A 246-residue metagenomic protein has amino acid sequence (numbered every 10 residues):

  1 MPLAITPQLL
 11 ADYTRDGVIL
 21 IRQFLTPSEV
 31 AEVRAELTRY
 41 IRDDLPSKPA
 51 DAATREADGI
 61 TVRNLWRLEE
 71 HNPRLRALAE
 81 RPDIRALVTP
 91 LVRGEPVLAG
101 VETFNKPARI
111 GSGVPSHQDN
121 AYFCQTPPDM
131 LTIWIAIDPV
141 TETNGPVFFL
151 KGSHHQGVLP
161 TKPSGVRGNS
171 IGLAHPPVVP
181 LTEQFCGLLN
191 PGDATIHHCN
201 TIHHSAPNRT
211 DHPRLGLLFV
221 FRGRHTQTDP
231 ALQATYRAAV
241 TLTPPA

Functional and structural regions predicted by a protein language model:
M1-D16, I21-S116, Y122-Q125, K162 (+2 more regions): Non-heme Fe(II)-dependent double-stranded beta-helix
Y40-D43, S47-K48, T54, P160-S164 (+2 more regions): Non-heme Fe(II)/2-oxoglutarate
N72-A77, V179-F185, H204-A206: Active-site rim elements
V101-T103, I133-I135, L217-F221: A structural signal for short, well-ordered beta-strand segments
G111-C186, T226-Q233: Catalytic core of non-heme Fe(II) oxygenases with the double-stranded beta-helix
E183-I196: Short acidic-glycine-tyrosine-enriched beta hairpin
